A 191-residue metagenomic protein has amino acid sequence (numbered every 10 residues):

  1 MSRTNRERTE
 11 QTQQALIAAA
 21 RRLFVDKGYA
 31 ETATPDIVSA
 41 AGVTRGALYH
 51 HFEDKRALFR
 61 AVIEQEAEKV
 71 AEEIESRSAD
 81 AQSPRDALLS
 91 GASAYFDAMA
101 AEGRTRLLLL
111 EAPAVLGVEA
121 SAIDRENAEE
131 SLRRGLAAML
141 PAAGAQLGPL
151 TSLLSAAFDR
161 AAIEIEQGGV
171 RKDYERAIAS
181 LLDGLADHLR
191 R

Functional and structural regions predicted by a protein language model:
M1-K27, E31-V43, A57-R60, E68: Basic, helix-initiating cap at the start of DNA-binding domains
R3-Q11, E53, A57, A61 (+7 more regions): Residues at secondary-structure transition points
E10, Q14, A18, R22 (+11 more regions): Generic detection of well-ordered alpha-helical segments
A41-F52: Short hydrophobic/aromatic patch on the recognition helix
A61, E72-A101, L150-L154: Hydrophobic alpha-helical connector segments
E68-A71, D86, L116-G144, G148-S152 (+1 more regions): Amphipathic alpha-helical packing segments from all-alpha helical-bundle domains
F96-A137, I163, Q167-G168: Short secondary-structure transition hinges
